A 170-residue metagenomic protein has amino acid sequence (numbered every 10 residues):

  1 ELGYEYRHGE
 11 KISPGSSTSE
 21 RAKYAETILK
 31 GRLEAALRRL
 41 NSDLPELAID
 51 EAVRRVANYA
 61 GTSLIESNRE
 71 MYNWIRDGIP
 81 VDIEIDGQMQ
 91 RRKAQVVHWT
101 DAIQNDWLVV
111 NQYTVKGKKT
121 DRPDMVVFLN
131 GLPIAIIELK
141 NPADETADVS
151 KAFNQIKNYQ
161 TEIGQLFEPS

Functional and structural regions predicted by a protein language model:
E1-S170: An alpha-helical interface "stripe"
